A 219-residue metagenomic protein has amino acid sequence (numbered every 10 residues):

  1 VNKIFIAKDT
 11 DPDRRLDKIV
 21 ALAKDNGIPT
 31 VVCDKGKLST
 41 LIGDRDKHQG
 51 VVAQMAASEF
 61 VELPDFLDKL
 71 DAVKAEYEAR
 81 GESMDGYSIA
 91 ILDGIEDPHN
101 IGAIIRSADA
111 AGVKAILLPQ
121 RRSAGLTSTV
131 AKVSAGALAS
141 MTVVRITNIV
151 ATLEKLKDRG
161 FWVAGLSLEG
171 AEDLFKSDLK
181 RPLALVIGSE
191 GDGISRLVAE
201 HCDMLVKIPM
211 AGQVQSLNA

Functional and structural regions predicted by a protein language model:
V1-E78: N-terminal positively charged helical leader segments and presequences
R15-L16, S123-T129, D192-H201: Short, glycine/polar-rich helix-capping loops at beta-to-alpha or helix-loop-helix junctions that flank or form
D34, A56, D93, P119-Q120 (+5 more regions): Short beta->alpha connector loops at strand-helix junctions that form conserved, small/polar/Pro-enriched
I89-H99, L118-P119: Short, glycine-rich nucleotide/cofactor-binding loops
E96-I104, N148, Q215-N218: Amphipathic alpha-helical repeat scaffolds
A110, A115, A131-A135, R196-A219: Structured adenosyl-cofactor binding patch, chiefly the S-adenosyl-L-methionine
K114-E172: Histidine/lysine/aspartate-rich catalytic loop segments that bind and position anionic ligands
